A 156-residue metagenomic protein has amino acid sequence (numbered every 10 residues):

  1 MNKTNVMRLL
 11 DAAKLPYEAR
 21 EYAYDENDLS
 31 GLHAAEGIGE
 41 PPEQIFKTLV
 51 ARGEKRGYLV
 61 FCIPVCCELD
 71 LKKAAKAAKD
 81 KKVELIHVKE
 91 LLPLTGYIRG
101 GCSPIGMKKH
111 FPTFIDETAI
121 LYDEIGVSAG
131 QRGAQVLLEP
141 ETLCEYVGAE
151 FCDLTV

Functional and structural regions predicted by a protein language model:
M1-V156: Extended, low-hydrophobicity, polar/charged segments
